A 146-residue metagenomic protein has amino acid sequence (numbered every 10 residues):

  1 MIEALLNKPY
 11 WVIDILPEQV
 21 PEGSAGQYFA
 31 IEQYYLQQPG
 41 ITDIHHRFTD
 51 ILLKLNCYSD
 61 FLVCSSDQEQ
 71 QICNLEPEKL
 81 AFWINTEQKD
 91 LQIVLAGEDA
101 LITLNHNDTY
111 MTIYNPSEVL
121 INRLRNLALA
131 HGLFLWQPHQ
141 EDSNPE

Functional and structural regions predicted by a protein language model:
M1-Y110, P116-E146: Structured alpha/beta or helical-core interaction and ligand-binding surfaces enriched in interleaved
